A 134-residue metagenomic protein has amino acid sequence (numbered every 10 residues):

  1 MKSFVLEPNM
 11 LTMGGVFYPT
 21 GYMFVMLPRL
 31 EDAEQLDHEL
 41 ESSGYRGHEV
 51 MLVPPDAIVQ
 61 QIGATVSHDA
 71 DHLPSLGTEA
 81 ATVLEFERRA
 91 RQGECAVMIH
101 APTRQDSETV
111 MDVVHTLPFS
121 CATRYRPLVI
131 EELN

Functional and structural regions predicted by a protein language model:
M1-N134: Positively charged, small/polar-rich N-terminal and surface patches that mediate targeting and assembly and bind
